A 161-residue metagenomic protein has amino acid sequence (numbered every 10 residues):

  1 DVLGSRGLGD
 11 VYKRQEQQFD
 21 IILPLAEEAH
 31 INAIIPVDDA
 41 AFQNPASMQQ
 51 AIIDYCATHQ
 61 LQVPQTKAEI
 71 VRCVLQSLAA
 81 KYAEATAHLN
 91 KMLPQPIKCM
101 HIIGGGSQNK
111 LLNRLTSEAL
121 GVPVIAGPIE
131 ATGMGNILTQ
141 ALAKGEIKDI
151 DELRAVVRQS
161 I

Functional and structural regions predicted by a protein language model:
D1-Y12: Single conserved hydrophobic/aromatic residue that forms the stacking wall/gate of nucleotide- or nucleobase-binding
L3, G104, P128: Small/polar loops that bind or transfer phosphate-bearing groups
G7, A119-V122: Short, structured coil segments at secondary-structure junctions
D10, A80-A87, L138-A143: Short glycine/serine- and small hydrophobic-enriched flexible loop segments
K13-Q17, T86, A143-D151: Short helix-capping/linker segments at secondary-structure and domain boundaries
Q18-A29, L153-R154: Short, well-structured alpha-helical segments that form the helix of a local strand-helix-strand
I34-L115, V122: Activation-segment/catalytic-loop signature of the eukaryotic protein kinase fold
R72, Q76, S107-Q108, R114-S117 (+1 more regions): Glycine-rich phosphate-binding/hydrolytic loop that grips phosphoryl groups
